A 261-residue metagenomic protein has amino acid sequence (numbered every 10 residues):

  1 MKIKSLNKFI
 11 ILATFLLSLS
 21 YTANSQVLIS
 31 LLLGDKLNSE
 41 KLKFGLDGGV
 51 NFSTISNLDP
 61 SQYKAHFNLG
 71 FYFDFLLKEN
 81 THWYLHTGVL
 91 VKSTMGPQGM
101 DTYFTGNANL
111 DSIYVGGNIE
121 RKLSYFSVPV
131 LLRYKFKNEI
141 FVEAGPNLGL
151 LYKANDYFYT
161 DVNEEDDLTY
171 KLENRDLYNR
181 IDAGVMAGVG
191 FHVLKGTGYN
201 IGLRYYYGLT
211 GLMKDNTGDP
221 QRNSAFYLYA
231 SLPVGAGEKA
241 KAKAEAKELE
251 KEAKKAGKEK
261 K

Functional and structural regions predicted by a protein language model:
M1-L31, A230-V234, K261: Bacterial Sec-dependent N-terminal signal peptides
S25-L76, P233-G235, K261: Short glycine/proline- and aromatic-enriched beta-strand/turn motifs that initiate or cap beta-hairpins
S39, L76-N80, K137, L194-G196 (+1 more regions): Outer-membrane beta-barrel channels and translocator barrels
E40-F44, Y63-F67, K122-F126, N179-V185 (+1 more regions): Residues that define the transmembrane beta-barrel architecture of outer-membrane proteins
K43-G45, H82-Y84, L131, F141 (+4 more regions): Membrane-spanning beta-strand positions in outer-membrane beta-barrel proteins
L46-V50, L69-F75, V89-V91, V128-F136 (+4 more regions): Residues on the lipid-exposed face of transmembrane beta-strands in outer-membrane beta-barrel proteins
L58-P60, T94-S124, Y152-I181, L212-D219: Flexible, solvent-exposed loop segments that connect beta-strands
F191-T197, R222-K261: Outer-membrane beta-barrel "beta-signal"
